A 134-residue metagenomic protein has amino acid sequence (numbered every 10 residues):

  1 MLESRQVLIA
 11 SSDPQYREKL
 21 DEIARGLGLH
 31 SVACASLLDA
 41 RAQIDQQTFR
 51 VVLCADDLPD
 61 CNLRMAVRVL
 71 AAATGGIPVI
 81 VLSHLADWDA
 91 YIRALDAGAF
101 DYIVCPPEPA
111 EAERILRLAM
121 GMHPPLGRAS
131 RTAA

Functional and structural regions predicted by a protein language model:
S11-A35: Two-component/phosphorelay signaling modules centered on CheY-like receiver
A35-V51: Acidic, metal-coordinating helix/loop segments flanking the phosphotransfer/catalytic sites of two-component signaling
P59, L85-D89: Negatively charged, flexible loop motifs adjacent to catalytic sites in prokaryotic signal transduction proteins
R64-G76: Short amphipathic alpha-helix used as the core "switch/output" element in two-component signaling
D89, P107-R117: C-terminal output helix
G121-A134: CheY-like receiver
